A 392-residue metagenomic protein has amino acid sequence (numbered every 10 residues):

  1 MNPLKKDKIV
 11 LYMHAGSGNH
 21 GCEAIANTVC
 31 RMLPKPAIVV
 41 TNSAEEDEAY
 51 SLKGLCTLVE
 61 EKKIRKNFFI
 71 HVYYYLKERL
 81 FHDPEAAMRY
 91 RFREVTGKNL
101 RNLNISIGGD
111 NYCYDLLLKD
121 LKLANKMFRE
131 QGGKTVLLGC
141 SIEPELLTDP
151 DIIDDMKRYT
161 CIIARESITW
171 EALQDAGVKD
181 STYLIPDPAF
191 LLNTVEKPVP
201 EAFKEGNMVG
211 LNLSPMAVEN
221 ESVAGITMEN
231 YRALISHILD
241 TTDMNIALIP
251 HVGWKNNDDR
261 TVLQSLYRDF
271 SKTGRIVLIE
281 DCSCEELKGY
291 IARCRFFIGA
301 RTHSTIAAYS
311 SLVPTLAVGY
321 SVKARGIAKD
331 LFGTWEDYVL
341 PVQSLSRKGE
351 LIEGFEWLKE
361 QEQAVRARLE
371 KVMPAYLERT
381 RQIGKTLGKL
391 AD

Functional and structural regions predicted by a protein language model:
M1-D392: Active-site anion-handling motifs in enzyme catalytic cores
